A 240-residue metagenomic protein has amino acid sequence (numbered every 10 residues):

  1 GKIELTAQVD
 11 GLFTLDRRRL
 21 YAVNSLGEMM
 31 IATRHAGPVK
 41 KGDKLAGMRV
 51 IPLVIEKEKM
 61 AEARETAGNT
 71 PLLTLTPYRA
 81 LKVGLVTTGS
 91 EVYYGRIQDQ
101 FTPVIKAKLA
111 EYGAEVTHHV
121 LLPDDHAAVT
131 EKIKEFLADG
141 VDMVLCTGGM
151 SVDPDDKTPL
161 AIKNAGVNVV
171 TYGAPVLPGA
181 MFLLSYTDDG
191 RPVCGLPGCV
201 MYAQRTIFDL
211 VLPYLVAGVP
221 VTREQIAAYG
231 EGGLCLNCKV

Functional and structural regions predicted by a protein language model:
G1-Y78: Extended, charged alpha/beta regions that create polyanion-binding interfaces
A7, R49, T87, G195-P197: Pocket-edge structural micro-motifs
L12-F13, L53-V54, E91-G95, M201-A203: Short, acidic Gly/Pro/Ser/Thr-rich loop/turn segments
L26-M29, A67-T70, I105-A110, G166-V169 (+1 more regions): Short, surface-exposed linear patches
K41, R79-V83, G140-V141, D189-R191: Short coil/turn connectors at secondary-structure junctions
N69-D124, A128: Glycine-rich phosphate/diphosphate-binding loop of Rossmann-like nucleotide-binding domains
S90, Q100, T117-V240: Short glycine/threonine-rich loop/turn motifs
